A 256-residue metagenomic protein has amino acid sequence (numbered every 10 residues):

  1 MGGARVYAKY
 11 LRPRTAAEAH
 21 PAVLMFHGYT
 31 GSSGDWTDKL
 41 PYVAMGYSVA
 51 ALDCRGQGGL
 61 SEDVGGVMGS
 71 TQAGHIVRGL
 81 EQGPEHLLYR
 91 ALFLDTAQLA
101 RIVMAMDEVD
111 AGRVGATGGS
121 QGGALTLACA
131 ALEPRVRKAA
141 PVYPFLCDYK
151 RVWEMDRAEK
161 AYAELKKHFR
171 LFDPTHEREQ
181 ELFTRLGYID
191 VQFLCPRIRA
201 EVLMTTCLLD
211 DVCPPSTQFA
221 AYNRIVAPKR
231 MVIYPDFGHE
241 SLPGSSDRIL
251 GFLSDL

Functional and structural regions predicted by a protein language model:
M1-E18: N-terminal cap/lid segment of alpha/beta-hydrolase-fold proteins
G34, L40-P41, S48-L94: Cap/lid segment of the alpha/beta-hydrolase catalytic domain
H75-S120: Gly/Ser-rich "nucleophile elbow"/oxyanion-hole loop immediately N-terminal to the catalytic nucleophile in hydrolases
L127-H176, I233, S241-G244: Hydrolase active-site cap/lid region
I198, M204-T206, D210: Short beta-strand/loop motif that positions the catalytic acidic residue of the alpha/beta-hydrolase fold
A200, P214-N223: Short alpha-helix in the alpha/beta-hydrolase fold that links the catalytic acid
L208-C213, H239-E240: Acidic catalytic loop of the alpha/beta-hydrolase fold
P235, G244-L256: Catalytic active-site module of serine/aspartate enzymes centered on a nucleophile-bearing elbow/loop
